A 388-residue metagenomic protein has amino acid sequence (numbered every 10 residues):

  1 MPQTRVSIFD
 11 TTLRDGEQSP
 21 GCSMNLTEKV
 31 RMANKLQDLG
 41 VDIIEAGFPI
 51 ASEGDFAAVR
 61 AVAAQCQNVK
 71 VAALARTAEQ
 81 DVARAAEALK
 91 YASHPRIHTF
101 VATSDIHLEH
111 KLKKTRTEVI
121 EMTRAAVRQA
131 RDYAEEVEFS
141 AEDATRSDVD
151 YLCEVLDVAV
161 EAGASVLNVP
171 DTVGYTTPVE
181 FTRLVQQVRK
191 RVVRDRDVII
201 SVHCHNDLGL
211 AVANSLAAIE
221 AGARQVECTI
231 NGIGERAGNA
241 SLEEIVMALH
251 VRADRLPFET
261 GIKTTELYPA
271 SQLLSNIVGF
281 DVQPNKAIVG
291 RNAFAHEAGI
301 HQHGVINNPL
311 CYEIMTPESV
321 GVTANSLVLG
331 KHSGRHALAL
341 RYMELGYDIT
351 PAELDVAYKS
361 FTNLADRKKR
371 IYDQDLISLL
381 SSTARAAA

Functional and structural regions predicted by a protein language model:
M1-R5, T11, E17, V71-L74 (+1 more regions): Domain-level signal for soluble alpha/beta catalytic cores
R5-V6, T12, M247, R255-A388: A mid-to-C-terminal "edge-of-domain" accessory segment
V6-I8, Q18-I43, F56-Q65, E79-I200 (+1 more regions): Alpha/beta enzyme core
L13, F48-P49, L74-T77, V101-S104 (+5 more regions): Short, ordered loop/turn segments at secondary-structure junctions
D15, P20, G209: An N-terminally biased module of ancient metal coordination in phosphate/nucleic-acid-related enzymes
M24-T27, R31, E53-A57, Q80 (+13 more regions): Conserved active-site and cofactor/substrate-binding residues in soluble primary-metabolism enzymes
I43-G47, K70-A73, F139-A141, S201-H203 (+1 more regions): Short catalytic-loop micro-motif centered on adjacent basic/acidic residues
T176, R183-N308, Y312: Catalytic alpha/beta core domains of metabolic enzymes, predominantly
